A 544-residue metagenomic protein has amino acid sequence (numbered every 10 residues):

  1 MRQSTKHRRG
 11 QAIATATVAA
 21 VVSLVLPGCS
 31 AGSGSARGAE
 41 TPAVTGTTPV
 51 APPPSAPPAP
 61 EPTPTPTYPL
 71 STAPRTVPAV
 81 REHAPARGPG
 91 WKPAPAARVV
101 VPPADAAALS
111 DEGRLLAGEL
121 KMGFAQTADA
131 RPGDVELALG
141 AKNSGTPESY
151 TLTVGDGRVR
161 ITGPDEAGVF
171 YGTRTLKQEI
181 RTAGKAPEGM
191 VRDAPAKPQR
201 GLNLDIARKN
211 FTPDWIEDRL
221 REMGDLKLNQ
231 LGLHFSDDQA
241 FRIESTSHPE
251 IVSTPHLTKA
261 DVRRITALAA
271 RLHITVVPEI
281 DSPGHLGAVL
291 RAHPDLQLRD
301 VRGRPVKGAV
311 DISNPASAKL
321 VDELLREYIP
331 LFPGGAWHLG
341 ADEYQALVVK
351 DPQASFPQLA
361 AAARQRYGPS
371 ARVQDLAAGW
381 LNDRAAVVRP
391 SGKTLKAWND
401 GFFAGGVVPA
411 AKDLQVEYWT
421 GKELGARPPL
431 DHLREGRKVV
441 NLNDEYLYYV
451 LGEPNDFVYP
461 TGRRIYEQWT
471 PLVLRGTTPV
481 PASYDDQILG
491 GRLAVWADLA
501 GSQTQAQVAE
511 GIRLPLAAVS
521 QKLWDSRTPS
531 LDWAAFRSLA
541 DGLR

Functional and structural regions predicted by a protein language model:
R2-S23, S30-A167, T175-L176, T182-P187 (+1 more regions): Acidic, contiguous N-terminal accessory segments
P103-D111, A167-F170, N210-D214, H256 (+7 more regions): Soluble non-cytosolic domains of exported or imported proteins
P147-A336, V348, P352, L499: Feature activates predominantly on carbohydrate-active enzymes
Q199-N203, Q230-G232, H273-V277, A336-H338 (+4 more regions): Structural preference for beta-strand elements that scaffold enzyme active sites
A207, S236-A240, E279-H285, D342-A346 (+4 more regions): Active-site beta-loop-alpha junctions enriched in small/polar residues
K307-D413, W419, L424-P429: Active-site neighborhood of glycoside hydrolase catalytic domains
L395-D400, P409-R544: Flexible, acidic glycine-rich loops studded with aromatic residues
